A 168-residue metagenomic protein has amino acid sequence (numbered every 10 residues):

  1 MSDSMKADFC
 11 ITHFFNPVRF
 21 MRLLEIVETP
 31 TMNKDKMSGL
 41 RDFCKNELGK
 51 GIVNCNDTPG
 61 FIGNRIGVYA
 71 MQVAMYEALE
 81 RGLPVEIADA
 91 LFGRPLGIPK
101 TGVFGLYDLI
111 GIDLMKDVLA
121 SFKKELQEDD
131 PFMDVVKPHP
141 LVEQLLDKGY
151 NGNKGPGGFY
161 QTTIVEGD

Functional and structural regions predicted by a protein language model:
M1-D168: N-terminal glycine-rich phosphate-binding loop for ADP-containing cofactors
